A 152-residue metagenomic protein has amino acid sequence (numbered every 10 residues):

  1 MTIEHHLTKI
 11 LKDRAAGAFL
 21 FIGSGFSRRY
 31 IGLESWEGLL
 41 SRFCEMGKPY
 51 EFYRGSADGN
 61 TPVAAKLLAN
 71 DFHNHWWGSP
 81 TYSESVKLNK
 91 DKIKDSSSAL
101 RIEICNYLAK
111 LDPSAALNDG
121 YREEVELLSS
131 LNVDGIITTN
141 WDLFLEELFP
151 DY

Functional and structural regions predicted by a protein language model:
M1-Y152: Conserved catalytic-core helix/loop/strand module for nucleotide-ribose chemistry
